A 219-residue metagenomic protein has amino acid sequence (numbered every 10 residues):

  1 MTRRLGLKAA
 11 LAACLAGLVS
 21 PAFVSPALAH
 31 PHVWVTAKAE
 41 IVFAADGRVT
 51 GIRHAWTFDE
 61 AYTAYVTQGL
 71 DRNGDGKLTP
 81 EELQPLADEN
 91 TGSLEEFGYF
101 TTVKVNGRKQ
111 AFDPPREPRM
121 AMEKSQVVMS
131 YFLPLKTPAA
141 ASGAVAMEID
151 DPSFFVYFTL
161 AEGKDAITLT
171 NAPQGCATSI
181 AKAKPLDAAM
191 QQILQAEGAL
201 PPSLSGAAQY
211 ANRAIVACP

Functional and structural regions predicted by a protein language model:
M1-L5: N-terminal secretory signal peptides that target proteins for export/translocation
A10-A22: Bacterial N-terminal signal peptides
F23-A29: Sec/Tat signal peptide C-region and signal peptidase I cleavage site
P31-V33, A207-A208: A short catalytic or substrate-binding loop motif that flags glycine-/basic-rich loops and adjacent residues that bind
H32-F58, Y62-A64: Early extracytoplasmic/domain-onset interaction patches
E40-I41, T102, A146: Residue-level detector of beta-strand face positions
A61-A139: Structured domain cores in non-transmembrane regions
N106-P219: Mature, soluble, non-transmembrane domains
